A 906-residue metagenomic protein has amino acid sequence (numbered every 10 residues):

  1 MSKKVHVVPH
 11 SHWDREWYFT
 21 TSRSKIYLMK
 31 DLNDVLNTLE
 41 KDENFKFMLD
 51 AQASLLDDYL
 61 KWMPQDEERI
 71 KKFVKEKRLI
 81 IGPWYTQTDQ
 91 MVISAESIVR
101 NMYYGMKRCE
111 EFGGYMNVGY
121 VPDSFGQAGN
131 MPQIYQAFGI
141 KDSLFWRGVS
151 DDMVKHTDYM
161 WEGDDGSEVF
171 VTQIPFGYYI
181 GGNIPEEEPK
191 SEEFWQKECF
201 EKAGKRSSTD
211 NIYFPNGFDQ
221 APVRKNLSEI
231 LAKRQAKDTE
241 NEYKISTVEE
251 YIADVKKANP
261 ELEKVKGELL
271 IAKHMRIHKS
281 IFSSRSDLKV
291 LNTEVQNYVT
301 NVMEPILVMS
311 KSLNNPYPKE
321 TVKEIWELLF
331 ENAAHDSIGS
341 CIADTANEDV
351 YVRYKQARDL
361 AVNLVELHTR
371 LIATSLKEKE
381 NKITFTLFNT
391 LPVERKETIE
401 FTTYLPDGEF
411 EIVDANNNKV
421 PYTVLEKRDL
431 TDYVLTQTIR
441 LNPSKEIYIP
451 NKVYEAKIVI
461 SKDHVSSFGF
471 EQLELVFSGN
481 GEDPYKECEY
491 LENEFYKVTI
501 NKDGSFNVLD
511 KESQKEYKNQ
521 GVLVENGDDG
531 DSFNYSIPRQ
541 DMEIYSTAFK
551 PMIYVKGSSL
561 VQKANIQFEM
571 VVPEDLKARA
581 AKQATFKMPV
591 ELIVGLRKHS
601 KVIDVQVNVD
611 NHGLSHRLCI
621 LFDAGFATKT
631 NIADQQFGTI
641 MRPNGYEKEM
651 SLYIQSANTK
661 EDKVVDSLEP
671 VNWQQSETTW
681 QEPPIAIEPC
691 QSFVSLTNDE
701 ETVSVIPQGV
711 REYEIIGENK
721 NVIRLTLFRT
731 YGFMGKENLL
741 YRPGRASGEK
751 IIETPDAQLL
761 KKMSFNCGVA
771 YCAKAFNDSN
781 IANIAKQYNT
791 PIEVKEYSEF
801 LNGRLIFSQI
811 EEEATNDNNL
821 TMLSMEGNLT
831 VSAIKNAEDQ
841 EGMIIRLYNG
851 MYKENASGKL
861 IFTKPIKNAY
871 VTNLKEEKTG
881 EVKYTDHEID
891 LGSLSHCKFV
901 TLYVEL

Functional and structural regions predicted by a protein language model:
M1-E96, R100, R108-E110, A137-I140 (+1 more regions): N-terminal catalytic cores of secreted or lumenal carbohydrate-active enzymes
V7-V8, K46-L49, I80-P83, V118-Y120 (+5 more regions): Structural recognition of the beta-strand scaffold that forms the well-ordered cores of secreted hydrolase catalytic
V7-Y18, R23, V169-K379, T390-P392 (+5 more regions): Catalytic grooves of carbohydrate-active enzymes
D14-I26, D50-Y59, P83-V99, Y115-G126 (+3 more regions): The substrate-binding groove and active-site-proximal loops of carbohydrate-active enzymes, especially glycoside
L32-N33, T293, D344-E366, A584-S600 (+2 more regions): Short secondary-structure subsegments characteristic of cysteine-rich extracellular domains
Q65-P83, P132-K155, M160-F170: Acidic, His- and aromatic-enriched active-site or binding-groove loops in soluble protein domains that engage sugars
V99-A137, K197-Y213: CE4/NodB-like, metal-dependent polysaccharide N-deacetylase domain that modifies extracellular/periplasmic N-acetylated
M131-I134, T157, E192, P260 (+2 more regions): C-terminal (or distal) subdomains of carbohydrate-active enzymes
